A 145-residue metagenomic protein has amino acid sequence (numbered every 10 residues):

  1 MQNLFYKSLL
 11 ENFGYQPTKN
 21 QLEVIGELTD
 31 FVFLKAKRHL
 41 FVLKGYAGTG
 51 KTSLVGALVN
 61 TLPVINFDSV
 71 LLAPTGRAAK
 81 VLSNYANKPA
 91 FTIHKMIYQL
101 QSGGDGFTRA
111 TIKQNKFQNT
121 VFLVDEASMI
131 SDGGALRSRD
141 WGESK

Functional and structural regions predicted by a protein language model:
M1-K145: Conserved ATP-binding/catalytic motifs of P-loop helicase motor domains
